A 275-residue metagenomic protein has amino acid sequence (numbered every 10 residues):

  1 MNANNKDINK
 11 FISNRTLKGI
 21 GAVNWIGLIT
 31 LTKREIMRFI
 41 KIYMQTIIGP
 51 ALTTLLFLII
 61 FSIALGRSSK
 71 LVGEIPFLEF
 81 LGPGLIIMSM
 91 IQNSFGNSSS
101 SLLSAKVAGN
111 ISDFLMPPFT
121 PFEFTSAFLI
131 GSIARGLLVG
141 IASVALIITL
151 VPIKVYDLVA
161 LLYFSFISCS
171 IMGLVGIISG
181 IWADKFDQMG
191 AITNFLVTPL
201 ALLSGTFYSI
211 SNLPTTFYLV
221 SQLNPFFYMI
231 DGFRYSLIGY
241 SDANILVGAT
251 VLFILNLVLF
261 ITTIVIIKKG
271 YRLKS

Functional and structural regions predicted by a protein language model:
M1-V159, Y163-S275: Hydrophobic transmembrane alpha-helices and immediately adjacent juxtamembrane helices of multi-pass inner-membrane
